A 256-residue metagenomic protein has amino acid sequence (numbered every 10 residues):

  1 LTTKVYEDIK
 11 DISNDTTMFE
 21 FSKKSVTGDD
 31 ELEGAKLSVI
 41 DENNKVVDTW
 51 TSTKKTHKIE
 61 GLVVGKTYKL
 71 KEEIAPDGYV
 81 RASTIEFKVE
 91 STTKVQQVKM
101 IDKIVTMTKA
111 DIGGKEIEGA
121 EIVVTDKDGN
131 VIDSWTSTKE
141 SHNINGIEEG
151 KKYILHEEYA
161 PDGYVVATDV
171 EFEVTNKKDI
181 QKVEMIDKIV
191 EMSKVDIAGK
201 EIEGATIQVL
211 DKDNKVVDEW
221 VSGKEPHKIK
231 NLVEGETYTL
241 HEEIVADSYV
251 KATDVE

Functional and structural regions predicted by a protein language model:
L1-E256: Solvent-exposed loop/turn and edge beta-strand elements of beta-rich ligand-binding domains
